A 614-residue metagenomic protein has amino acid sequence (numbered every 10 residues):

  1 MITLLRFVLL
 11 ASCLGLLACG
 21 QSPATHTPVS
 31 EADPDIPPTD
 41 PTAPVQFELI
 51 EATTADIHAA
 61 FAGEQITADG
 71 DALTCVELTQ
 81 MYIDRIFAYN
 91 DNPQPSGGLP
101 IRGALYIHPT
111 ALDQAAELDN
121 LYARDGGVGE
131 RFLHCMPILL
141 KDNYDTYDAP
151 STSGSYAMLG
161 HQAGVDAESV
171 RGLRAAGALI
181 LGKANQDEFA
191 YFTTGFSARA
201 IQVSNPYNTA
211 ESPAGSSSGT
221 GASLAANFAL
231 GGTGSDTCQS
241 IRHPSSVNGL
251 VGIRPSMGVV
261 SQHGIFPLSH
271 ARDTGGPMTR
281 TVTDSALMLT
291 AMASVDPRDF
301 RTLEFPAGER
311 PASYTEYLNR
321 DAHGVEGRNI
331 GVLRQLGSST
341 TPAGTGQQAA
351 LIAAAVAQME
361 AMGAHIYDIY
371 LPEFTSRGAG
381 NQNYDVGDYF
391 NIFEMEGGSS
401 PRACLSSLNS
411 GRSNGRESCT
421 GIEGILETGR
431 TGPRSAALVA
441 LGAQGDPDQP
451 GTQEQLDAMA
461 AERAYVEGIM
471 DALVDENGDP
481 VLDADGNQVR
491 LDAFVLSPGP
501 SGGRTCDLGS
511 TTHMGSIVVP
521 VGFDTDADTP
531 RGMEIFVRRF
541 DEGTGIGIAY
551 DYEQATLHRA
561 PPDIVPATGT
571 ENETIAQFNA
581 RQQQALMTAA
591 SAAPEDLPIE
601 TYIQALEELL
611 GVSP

Functional and structural regions predicted by a protein language model:
I2-L10: Sec-dependent signal peptide recognition, specifically the positively charged N-region followed immediately by
L17-A18: C-terminal motif of bacterial Sec signal peptides marking the signal peptidase cleavage site
H26-T152, Y156-L159, A190-F192, E304-F305 (+4 more regions): Short, well-ordered alpha-helical
D40-V45, L133-Y156, N319, G324-Q335 (+3 more regions): Short helix-loop capping/hinge segments that flank enzyme active sites or metal/cofactor-binding pockets
A62-I66, I83-Q94, A116-A123, R174-A175 (+8 more regions): Sec-exported extracytoplasmic/periplasmic mature domains
F132-G275, F300-E304, L333-Q335, S497-P500: Short glycine/serine-rich loop/turn segments
C135, A175, A229, G442-P614: Glycine-rich, small-residue loops and helix-cap segments that act as flexible hinges at active-site edges
R254-A353, T556-T601, L606: A short helix-breaking turn/cap at a secondary-structure junction
